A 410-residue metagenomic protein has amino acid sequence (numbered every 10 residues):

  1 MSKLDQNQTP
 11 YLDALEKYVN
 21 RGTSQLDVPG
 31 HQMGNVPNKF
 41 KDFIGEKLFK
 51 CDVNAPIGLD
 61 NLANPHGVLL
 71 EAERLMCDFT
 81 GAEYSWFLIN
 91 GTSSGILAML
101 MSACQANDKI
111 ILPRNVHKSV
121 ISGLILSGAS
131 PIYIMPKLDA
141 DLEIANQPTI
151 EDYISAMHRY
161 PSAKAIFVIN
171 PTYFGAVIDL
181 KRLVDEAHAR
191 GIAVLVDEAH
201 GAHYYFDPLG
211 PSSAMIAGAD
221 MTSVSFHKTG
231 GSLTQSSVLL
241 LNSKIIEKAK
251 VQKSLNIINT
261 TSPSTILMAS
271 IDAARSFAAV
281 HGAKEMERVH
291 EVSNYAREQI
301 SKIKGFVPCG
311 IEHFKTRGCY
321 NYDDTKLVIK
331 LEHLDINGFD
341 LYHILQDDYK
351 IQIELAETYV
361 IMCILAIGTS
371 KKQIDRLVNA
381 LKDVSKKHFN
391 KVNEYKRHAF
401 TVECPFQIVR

Functional and structural regions predicted by a protein language model:
M1-G67: N-terminal "arm"/small-domain region of PLP-dependent enzymes with the aminotransferase-like
D5, Y11-E16, G22, D42-F43 (+3 more regions): Conserved PLP-enzyme active-site core in the AAT-like
P37-F40, I96-A98, L142-E143, T316-Y320 (+1 more regions): Short, solvent-exposed polar/charged micro-motifs at secondary-structure junctions
L48-T92: Conserved N-terminal alpha-helix of the aminotransferase class I/II PLP-enzyme fold
W86-L88, I166-I169, V328, M362-A366: Short glycine-rich or small-residue beta-strand-to-loop segments that form or flank ligand, phosphate, metal/Fe-S
Y295-R410: Conserved C-terminal alpha-helix-loop-beta "cap" of PLP-dependent enzymes that closes/shapes the active-site mouth
